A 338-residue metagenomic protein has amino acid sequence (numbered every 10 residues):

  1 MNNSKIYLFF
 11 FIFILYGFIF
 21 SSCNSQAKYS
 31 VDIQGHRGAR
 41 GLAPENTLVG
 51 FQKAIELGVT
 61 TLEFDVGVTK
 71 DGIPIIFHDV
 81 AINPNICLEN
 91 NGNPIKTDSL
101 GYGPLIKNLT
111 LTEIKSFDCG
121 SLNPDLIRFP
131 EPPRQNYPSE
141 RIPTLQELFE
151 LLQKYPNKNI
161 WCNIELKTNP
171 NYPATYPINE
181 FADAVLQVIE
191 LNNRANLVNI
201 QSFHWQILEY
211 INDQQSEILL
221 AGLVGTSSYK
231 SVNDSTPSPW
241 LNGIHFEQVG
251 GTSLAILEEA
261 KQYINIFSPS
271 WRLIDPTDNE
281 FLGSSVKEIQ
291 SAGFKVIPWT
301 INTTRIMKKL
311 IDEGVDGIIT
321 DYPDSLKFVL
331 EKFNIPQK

Functional and structural regions predicted by a protein language model:
M1-F10: Bacterial N-terminal signal peptides that target proteins for export
N2, I19-F20: Intrinsically disordered, low-complexity segments
I6, G17, R37-G38: Hydrophobic alpha-helical segments, especially transmembrane helices and their immediate juxtamembrane helical caps
F9-I19: Bacterial N-terminal signal peptides
C23-K338: Phosphate-group recognition and catalysis centered on beta-loop-alpha active-site segments
